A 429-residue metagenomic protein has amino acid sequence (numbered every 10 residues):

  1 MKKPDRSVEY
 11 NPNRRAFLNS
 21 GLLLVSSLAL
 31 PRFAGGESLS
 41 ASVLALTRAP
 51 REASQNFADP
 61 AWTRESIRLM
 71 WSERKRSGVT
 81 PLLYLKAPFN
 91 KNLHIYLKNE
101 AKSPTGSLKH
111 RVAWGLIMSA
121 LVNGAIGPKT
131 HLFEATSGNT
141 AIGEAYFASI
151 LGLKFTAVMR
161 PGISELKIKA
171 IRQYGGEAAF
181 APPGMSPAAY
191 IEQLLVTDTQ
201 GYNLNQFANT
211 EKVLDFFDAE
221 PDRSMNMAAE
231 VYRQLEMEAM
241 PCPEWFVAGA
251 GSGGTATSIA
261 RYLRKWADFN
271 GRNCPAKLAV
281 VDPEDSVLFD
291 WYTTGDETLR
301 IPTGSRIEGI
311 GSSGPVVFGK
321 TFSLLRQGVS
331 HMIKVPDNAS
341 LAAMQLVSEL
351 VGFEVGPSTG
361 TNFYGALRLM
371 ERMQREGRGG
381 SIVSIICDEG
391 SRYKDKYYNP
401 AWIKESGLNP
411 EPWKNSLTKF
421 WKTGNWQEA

Functional and structural regions predicted by a protein language model:
M1-N13: N-terminal secretory signal peptides
S7-Y10, P31-A61: C-terminal segment of N-terminal export signals and the immediately downstream linker at the start of the mature
R14-G21: N-terminal export leaders
A53-A125: Positively charged, low-complexity intrinsically disordered leader regions
A61-V79, E192, Q200, L263-P357 (+1 more regions): Active-site/ligand-binding loops adjacent to catalytic centers
I126-G162, C242-S258, P357-T359, V383-I386: A short, small-residue-rich loop immediately preceding and capping a beta-strand
T140-L194, L288-E297, T321-S323, K394-A401: Active-site-proximal loop->helix
Y202-G251, N338-V347: Active-site/ligand-binding-proximal alpha/beta "capping" segment
